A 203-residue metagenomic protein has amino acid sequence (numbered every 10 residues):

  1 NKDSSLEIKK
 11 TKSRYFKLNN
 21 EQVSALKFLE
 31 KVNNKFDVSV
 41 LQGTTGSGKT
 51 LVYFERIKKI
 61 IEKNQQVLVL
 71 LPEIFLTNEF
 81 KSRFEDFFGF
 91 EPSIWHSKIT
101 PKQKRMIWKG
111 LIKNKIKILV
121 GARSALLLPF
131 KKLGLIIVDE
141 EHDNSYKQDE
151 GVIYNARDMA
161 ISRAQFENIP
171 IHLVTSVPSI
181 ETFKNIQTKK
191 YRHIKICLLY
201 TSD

Functional and structural regions predicted by a protein language model:
F16-L29: N-terminal pre-P-loop "Q-motif" helix
F36-V52: Walker A/P-loop
T45, A156-R157, I161-T182: Conserved helicase ATPase motor motifs in RecA-like P-loop NTPase domains
V67-S82: Conserved Walker A/P-loop ATP-binding site and its immediately adjacent core in helicase/helicase-like ATPase domains
I74, I94-R105, A122-A125: Conserved helicase motor
P101-I118: Conserved motor-coupling elements within RecA-like helicase/translocase cores
P129-S162: SF2 helicase catalytic motif II
Y200-D203: Conserved small/polar residues in nucleotide/adenosyl-binding loops
